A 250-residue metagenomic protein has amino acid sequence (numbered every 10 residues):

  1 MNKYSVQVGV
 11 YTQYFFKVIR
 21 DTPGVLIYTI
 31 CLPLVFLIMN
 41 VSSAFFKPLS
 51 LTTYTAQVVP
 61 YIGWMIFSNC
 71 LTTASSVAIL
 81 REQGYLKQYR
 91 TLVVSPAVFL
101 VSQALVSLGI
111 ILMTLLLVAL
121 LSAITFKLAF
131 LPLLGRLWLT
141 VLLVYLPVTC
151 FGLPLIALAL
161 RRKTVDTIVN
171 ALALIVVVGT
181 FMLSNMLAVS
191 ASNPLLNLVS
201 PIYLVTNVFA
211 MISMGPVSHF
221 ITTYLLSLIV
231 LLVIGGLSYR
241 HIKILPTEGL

Functional and structural regions predicted by a protein language model:
M1-L32, E248-G249: Aromatic- and glycine-rich beta-strand/loop motifs that create alpha-glucan
V6-Q13, L187-L226: Short hydrophobic, aromatic-rich alpha-helical segments embedded in or entering the lipid bilayer of multi-pass
V10-V18, L86-T91, L160, N207-M211: Short amphipathic alpha-helical coupling elements at transmembrane boundaries
V18-F45, Y54-L71, L112-T114, I168-T180 (+1 more regions): Hydrophobic alpha-helical transmembrane segments of multi-pass membrane transport/permease proteins
M39-S43, I156-L196: Transmembrane helix segments
Y54-L120: Hydrophobic alpha-helical transmembrane segments of multi-pass membrane transport proteins
P96, A104-V169: Alpha-helical transmembrane segments and their short interhelical loops
P154, S213-P216, T222-L250: Junction motif at the cytosolic side of a transmembrane helix
